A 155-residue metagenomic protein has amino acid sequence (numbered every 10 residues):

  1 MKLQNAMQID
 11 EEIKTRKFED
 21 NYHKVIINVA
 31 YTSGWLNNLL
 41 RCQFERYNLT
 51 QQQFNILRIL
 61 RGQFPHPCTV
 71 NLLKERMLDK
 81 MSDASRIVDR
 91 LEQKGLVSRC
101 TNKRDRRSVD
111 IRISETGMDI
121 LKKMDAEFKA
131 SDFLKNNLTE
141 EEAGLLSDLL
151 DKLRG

Functional and structural regions predicted by a protein language model:
M1-Y47: N-terminal leader segment of winged-helix/HTH proteins
N28, N55-I59, D119, L145: Pre-recognition alpha-helix immediately N-terminal to the DNA-recognition helix within helix-turn-helix or winged-helix
A30, R58-P65, D125, D151: Short, locally clustered residues in the helix-turn-helix/winged-helix DNA-binding domain
G34, N38-K80: N-terminal helix-turn-helix DNA-binding core of bacterial DNA-binding proteins
V70, V88-D89: Short, hydrophobic-biased segments on the C-terminal half of alpha helices that form "recognition helices"
I87, L149: Residues within the DNA-recognition helix of helix-turn-helix
D89-G144: Charged, amphipathic alpha-helical coiled-coil/dimerization segments
